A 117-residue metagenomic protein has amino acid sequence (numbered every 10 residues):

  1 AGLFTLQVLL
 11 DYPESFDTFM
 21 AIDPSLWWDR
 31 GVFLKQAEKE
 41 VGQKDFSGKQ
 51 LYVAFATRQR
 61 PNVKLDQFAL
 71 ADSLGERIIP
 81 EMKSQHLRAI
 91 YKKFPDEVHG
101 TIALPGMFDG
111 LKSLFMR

Functional and structural regions predicted by a protein language model:
A1-R117: Non-catalytic cap/lid and distal C-terminal segments of serine-dependent acyl enzymes
